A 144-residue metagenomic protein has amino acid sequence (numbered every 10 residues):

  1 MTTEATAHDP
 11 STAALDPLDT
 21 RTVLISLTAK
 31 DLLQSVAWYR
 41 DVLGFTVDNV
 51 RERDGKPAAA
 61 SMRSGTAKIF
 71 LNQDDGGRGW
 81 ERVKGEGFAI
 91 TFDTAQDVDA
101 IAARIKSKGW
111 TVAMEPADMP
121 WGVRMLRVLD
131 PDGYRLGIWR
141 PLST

Functional and structural regions predicted by a protein language model:
T2-S26, V36-L129, R140-T144: Vicinal oxygen chelate
A29-L33: Short acidic-aromatic low-complexity motifs
